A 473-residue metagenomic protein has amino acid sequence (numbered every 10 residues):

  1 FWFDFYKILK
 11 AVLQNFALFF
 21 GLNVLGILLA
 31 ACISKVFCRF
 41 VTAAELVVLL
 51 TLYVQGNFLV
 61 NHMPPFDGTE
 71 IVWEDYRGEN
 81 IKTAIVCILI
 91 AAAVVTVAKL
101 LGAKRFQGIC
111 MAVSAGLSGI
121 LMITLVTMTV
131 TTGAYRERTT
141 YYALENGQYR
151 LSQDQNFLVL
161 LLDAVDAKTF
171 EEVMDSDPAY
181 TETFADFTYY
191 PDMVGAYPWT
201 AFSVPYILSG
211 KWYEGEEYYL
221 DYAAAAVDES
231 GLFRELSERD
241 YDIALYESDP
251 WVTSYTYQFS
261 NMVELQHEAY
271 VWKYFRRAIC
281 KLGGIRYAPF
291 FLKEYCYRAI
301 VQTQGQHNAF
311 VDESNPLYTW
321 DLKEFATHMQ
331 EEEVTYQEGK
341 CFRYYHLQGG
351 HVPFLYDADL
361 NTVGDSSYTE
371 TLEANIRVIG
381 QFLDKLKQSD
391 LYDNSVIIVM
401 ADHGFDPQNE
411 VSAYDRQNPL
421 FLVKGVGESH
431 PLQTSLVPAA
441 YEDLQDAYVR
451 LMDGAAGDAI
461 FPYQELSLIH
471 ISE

Functional and structural regions predicted by a protein language model:
F1-R136: Transmembrane and membrane-interface helices of multi-pass, inner-membrane envelope-modifying transferases
A31, V36-T83, I90, V94 (+4 more regions): Active-site-proximal alpha/beta segments of enzymes that process anionic O-linked groups
L125, H328-A374, D406-P419: Active-site His/acidic residue clusters
T132-G147: Alpha-helical transmembrane signal-anchor/signal-peptide segments
L158-V159, A179, A374-D415, E428 (+1 more regions): Metal-dependent active-site segment of extracytoplasmic phospho-/sulfohydrolases and closely related
D192, Y197-E214, Q408-A455: Substrate-binding rim/cap in mid-to-C-terminal beta-strand-loop elements of soluble/periplasmic
L245-E247, F342-G349, T369-L372, V396-A401 (+1 more regions): Short beta-strand segments
I469-E473: Conserved small/polar residues in nucleotide/adenosyl-binding loops
